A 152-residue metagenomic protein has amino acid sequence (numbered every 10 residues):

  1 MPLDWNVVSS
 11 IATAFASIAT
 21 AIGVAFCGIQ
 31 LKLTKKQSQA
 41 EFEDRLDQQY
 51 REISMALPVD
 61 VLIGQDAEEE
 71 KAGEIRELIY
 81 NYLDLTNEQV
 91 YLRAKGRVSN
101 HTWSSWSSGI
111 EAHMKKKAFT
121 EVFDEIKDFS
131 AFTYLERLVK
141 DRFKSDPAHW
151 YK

Functional and structural regions predicted by a protein language model:
P2-G73: Membrane-proximal alpha-helical anchors
A72-K152: An amphipathic alpha-helical interaction surface
